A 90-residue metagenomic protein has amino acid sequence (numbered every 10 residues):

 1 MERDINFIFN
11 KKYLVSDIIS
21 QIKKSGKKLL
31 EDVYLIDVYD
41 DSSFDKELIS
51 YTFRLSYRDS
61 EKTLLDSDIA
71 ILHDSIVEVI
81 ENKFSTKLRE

Functional and structural regions predicted by a protein language model:
M1-E90: A carboxyl-terminal module marker
